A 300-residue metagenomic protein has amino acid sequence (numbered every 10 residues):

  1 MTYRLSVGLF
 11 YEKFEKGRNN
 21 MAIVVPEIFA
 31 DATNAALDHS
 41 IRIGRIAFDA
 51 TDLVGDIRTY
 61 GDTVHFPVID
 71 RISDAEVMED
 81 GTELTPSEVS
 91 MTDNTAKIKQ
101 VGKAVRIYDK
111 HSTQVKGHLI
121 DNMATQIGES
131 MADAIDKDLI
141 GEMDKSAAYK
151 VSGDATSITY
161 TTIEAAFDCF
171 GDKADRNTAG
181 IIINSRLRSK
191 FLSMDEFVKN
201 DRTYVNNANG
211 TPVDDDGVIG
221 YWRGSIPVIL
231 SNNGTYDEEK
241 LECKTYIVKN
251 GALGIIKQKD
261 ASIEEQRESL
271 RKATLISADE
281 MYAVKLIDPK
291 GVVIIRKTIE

Functional and structural regions predicted by a protein language model:
M1-L9: Positively charged N-terminal leader segments that act as targeting/secretion signals
L9-K13, N19-A30, N34-A50, I57-T63 (+3 more regions): Sequence/fold signature of self-assembling virion shell proteins
T82-L84, V89: Active-site-surrounding "flap" and adjacent substrate/cofactor-binding loops of secreted or lumenal enzymes, prototyped
T92-T113: Short acidic, glycine/tyrosine-flanked loop/strand segments centered on an H-E-D-like triad
Y108-A174, I294-E300: Alpha-helical scaffold segments that mediate packing/assembly in large oligomeric complexes
D109, I183-S185, E280: Short, structured patches in soluble enzyme cores that scaffold and shape functional sites
D144-I219: Extended, solvent-exposed, turn-rich assembly/linker loops in the middle of proteins
